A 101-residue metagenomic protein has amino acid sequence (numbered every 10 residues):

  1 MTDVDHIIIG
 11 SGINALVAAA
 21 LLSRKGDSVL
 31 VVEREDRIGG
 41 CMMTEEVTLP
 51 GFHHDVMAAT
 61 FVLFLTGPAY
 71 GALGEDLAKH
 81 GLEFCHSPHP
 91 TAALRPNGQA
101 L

Functional and structural regions predicted by a protein language model:
D3-L101: N-terminal glycine-rich phosphate/pyrophosphate-binding loop and immediately adjacent elements
